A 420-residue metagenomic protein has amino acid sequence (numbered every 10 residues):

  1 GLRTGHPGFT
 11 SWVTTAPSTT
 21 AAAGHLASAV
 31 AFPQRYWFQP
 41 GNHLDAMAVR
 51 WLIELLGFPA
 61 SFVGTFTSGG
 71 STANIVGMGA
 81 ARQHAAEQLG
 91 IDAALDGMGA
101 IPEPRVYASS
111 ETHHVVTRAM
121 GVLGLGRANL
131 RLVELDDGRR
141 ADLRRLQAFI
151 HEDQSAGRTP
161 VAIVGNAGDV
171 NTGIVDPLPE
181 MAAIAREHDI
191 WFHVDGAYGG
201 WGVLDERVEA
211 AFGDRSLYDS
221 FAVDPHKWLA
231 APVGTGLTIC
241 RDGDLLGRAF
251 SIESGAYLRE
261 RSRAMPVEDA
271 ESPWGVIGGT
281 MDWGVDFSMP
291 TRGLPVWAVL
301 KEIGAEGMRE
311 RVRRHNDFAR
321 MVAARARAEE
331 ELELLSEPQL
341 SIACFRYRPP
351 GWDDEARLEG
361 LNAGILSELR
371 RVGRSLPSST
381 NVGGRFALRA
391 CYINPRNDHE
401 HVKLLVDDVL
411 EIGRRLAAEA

Functional and structural regions predicted by a protein language model:
G1-S61, V276, S367-S375, F386 (+3 more regions): N-terminal entrance/gating region of PLP-dependent enzymes' catalytic architecture
S28-Y36, P59-T65, A100-E103, R127-L135 (+3 more regions): Glycine- and acidic
P40, A73-A249: Conserved PLP-enzyme active-site core in the AAT-like
L52-A80, R131-E134: Short loop-beta-helix segment that forms the pyridoxal 5′-phosphate
E111-H113, D137-G138, G168-V170, G199 (+12 more regions): Short, glycine-/Ser/Thr-/acidic-enriched flexible segments
D169, G213-E330: Active-site C-terminal subdomain of aminotransferase-like
E333-P338, P377-V382: Short beta-strand
L334-L369: Conserved PLP-binding catalytic core of the aspartate aminotransferase-like
